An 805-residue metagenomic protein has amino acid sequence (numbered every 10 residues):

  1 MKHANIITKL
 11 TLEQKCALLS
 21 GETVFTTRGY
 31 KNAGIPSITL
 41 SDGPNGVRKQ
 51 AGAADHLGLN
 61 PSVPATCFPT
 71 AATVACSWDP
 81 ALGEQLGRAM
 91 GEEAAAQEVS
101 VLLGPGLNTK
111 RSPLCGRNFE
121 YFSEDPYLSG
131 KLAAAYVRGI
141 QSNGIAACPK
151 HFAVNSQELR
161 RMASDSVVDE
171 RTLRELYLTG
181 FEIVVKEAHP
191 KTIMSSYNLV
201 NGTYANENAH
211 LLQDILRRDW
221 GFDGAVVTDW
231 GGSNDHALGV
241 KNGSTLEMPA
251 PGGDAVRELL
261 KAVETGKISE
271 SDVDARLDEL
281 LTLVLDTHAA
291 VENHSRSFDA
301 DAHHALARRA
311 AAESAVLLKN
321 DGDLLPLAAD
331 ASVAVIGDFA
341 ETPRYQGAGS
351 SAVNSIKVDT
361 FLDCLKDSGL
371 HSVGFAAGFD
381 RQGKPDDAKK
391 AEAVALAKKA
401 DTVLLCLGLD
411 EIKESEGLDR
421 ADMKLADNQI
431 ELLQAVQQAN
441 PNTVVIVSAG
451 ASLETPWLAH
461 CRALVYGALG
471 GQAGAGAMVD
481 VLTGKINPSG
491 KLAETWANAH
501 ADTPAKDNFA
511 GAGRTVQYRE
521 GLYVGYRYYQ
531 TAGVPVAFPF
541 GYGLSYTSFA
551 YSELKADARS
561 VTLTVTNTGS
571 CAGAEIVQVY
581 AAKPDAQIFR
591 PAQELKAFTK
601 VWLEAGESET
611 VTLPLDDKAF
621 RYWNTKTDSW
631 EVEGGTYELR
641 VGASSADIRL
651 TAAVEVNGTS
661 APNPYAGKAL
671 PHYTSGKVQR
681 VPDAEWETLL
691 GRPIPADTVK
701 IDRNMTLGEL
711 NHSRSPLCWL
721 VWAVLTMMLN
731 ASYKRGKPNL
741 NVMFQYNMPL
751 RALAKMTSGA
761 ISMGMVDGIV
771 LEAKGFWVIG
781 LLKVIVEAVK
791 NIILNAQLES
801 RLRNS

Functional and structural regions predicted by a protein language model:
M1-Y622, T636-V641, S645, L720 (+3 more regions): Glycoside hydrolase catalytic-domain context in secreted enzymes
L12, V24, E264, T282-L285 (+11 more regions): Generic surface-pattern signal
D617-P664: Terminal connector regions
A652-W722: Charged, amphipathic alpha-helical linkers/stalks
N711, P716-G736, T757, M765: N-terminal, non-catalytic alpha-helical interaction modules of very large eukaryotic scaffold proteins
G736-S805: C-terminal non-catalytic accessory extensions
